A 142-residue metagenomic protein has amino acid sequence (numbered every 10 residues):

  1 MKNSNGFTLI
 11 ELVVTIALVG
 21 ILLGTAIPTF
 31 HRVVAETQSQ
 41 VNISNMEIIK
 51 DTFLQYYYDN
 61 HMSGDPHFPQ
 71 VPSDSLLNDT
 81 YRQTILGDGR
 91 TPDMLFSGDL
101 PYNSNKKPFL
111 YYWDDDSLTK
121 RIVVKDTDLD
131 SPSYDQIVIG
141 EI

Functional and structural regions predicted by a protein language model:
M1, V41, Q70-P72: Intrinsic disorder/low-complexity segments
K2-F30: N-terminal single-pass transmembrane signal-anchor helix
V13-L18, I49, T80-Y81, R90-T91: N-terminal functional modules and adjacent low-complexity/disordered segments of proteins
A35-S63: Membrane-proximal N-terminal amphipathic helix
Y58-S131, V138-I142: Extracellular/periplasmic head regions of type IV pilus-like filament subunits
